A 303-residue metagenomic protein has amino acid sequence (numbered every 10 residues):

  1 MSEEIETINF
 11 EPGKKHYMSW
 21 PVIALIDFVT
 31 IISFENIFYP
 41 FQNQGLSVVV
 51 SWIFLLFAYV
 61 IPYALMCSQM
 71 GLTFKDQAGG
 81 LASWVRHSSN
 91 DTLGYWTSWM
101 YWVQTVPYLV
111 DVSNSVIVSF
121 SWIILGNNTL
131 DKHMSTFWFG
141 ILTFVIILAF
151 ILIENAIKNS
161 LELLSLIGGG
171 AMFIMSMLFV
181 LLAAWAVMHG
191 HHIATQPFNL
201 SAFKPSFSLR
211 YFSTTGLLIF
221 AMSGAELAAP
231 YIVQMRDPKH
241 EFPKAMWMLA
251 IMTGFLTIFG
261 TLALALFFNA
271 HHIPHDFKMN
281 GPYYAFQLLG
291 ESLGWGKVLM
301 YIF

Functional and structural regions predicted by a protein language model:
M1-F54, Y59-S68, D76: Membrane-interface "cap" regions at the ends of multi-pass membrane proteins
Y17-E35, L55, T143-I146, A186 (+2 more regions): Hydrophobic, membrane-embedded alpha-helices of multi-pass small-molecule transporters
F28-I32, S51-Y59, W96, M100-V103 (+4 more regions): Lipid-exposed faces of alpha-helical membrane segments in multi-pass integral membrane proteins
Q44-S47, F74-G79, H87-L93, V233-E241 (+1 more regions): Juxtamembrane helix-boundary/capping and inter-helix hinge elements in multi-pass membrane proteins
I61-T73, Q77-I147, Y301-I302: Hydrophobic transmembrane alpha-helices that form the core helical bundles of multi-pass secondary transporters
L72, S83-H87, E162-L166, P230-H240 (+2 more regions): Short amphipathic alpha-helical coupling elements at transmembrane boundaries
A82-R86, N90, W122-G126, M248-F303: TM-loop-TM module centered on a large, flexible mid-protein loop between adjacent transmembrane helices in multi-pass
F120, F137-H192, S223, M246-A250: Membrane-interface loop-to-helix entry segments
